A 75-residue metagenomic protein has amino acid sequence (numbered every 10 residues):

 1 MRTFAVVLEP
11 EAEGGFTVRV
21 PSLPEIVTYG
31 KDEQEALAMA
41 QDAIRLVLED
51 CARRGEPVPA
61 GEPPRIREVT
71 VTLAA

Functional and structural regions predicted by a protein language model:
M1-F4, A38-A75: Short, charged, surface-exposed hinge/linker loops at domain edges that act as mobile lids or interdomain connectors
F4, F16, I26-T28: Structural detector for hydrophobic anchor residues on beta-strands
L8-V20: Short aromatic-glycine-(Arg/Gly/Cys) micro-motifs in beta-strand/loop hairpins
P10, S22, V71-A75: Non-catalytic surface loops within mature trypsin-like serine protease
A12-E13, T28, R53: Short glycine/serine/threonine-biased micro-segments
V18, Y29-K31, E68: Residue-level detection of beta-strand scaffold positions
R19, L37-A38: Short, surface-exposed helix/turn micro-motifs that flank interaction/cofactor sites
P24-Q34: A short, exposed loop/beta-hairpin motif centered on an aromatic-Gly-Thr core
